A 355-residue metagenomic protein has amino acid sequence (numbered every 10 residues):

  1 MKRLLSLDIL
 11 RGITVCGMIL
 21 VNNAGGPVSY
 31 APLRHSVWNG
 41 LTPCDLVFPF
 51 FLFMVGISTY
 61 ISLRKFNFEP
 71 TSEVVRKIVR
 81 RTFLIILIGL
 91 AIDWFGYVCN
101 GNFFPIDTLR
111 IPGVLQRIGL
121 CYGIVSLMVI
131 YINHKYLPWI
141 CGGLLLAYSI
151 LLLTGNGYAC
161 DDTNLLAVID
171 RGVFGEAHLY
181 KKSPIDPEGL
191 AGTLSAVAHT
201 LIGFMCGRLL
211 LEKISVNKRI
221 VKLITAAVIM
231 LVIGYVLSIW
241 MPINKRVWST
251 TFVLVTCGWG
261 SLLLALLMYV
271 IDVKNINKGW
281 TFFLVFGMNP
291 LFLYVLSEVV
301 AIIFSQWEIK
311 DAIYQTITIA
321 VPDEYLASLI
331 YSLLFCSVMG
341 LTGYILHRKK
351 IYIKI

Functional and structural regions predicted by a protein language model:
M1-I355: Alpha-helical transmembrane segments and their immediate juxtamembrane cytosolic regions
